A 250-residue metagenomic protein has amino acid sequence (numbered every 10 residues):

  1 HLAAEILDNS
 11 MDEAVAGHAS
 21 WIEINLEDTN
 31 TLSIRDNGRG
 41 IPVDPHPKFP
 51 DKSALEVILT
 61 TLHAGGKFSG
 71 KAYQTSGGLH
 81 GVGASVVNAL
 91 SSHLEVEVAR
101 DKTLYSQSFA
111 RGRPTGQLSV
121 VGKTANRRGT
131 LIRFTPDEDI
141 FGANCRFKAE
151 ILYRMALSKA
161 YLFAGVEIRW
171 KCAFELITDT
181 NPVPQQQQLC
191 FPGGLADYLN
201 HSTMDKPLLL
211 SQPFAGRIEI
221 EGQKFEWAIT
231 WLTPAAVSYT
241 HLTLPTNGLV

Functional and structural regions predicted by a protein language model:
H1-H18, G83-N88: Conserved ATP-binding N-box helix of the HATPase_c
S20-N25: A conserved short beta-strand within the histidine kinase catalytic ATPase domain
N30-A54, G65-P192, Y198: GHKL-type ATPase core
I58: Acidic, two-metal ion nucleic-acid-processing modules in DNA metabolism proteins
P182-E221: Extended amphipathic alpha-helical scaffolds
F225-A235: Short beta-strand elements
T240-T246: Conserved small/polar residues in nucleotide/adenosyl-binding loops
